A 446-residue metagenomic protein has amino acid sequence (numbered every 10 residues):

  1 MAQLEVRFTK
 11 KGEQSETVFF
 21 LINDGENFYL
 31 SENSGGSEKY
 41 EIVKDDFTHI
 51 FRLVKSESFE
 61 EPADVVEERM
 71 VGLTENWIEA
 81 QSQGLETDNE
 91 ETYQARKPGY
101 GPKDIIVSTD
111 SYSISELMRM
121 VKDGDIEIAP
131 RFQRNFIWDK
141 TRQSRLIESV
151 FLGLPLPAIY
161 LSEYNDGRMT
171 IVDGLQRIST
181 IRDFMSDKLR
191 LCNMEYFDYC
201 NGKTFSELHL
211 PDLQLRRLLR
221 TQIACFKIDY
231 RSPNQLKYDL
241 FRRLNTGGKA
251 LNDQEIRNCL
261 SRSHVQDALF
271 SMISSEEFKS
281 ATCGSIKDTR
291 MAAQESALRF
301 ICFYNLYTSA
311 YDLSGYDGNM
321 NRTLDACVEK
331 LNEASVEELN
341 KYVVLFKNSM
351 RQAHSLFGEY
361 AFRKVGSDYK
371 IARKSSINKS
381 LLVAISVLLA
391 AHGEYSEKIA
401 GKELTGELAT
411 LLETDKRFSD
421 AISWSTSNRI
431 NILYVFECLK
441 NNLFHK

Functional and structural regions predicted by a protein language model:
A2-L4, T9-E16, F20-D24, V71 (+4 more regions): Basic- and aromatic-enriched surface patches that contact anionic nucleotides/nucleic acids
Q3-F28, E32-E68, G72-T74, Q81 (+1 more regions): A cross-family structural signal marking well-folded subdomains
F303-K446: C-terminal subdomains that position terminal phosphate/3'-OH groups for nucleotidyl transfer/ligation, primarily on
